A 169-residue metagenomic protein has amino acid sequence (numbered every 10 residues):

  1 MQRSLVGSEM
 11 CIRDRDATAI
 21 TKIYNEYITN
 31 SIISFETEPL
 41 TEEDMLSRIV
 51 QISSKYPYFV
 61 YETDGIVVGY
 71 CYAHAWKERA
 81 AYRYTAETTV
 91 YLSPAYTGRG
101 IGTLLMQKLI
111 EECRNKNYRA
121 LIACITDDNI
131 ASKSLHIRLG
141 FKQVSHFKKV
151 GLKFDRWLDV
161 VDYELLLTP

Functional and structural regions predicted by a protein language model:
M1-G7, I12: Single conserved hydrophobic/aromatic residue that forms the stacking wall/gate of nucleotide- or nucleobase-binding
T21, N25-R48: Conserved GNAT-fold acetyl-CoA-binding loop/helix
P39-A95, M106-Q107, L166-L167: Acetyl-CoA-dependent GNAT
Y72, I122-I125, I137, K142-D159: Conserved catalytic-core motifs of GNAT/GCN5-like acyltransferases
T88, L121-A123, Y163: A structural signal for short, well-ordered beta-strand segments
L92, G98-N115, K133-R138: Conserved acetyl-CoA-binding loop-helix of GNAT-fold acetyltransferases
T97, A123-K133: Conserved beta-strand-loop-alpha-helix junction that forms the acyl-donor binding cleft
C113-I125: Conserved GNAT acetyl-CoA-binding A-motif
